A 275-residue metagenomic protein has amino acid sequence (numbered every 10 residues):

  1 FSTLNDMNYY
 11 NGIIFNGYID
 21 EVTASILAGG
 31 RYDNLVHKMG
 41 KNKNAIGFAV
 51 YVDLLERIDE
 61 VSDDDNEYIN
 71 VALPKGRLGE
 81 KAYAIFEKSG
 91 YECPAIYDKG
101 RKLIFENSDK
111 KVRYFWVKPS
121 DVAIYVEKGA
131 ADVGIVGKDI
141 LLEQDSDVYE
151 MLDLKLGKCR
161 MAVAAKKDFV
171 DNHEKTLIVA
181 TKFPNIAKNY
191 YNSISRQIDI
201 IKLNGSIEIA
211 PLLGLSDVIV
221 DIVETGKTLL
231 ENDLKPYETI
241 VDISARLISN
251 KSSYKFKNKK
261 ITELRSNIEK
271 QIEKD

Functional and structural regions predicted by a protein language model:
F1-N66: Positively charged, Gly/Ser-enriched RNA/tRNA-binding surfaces
D65-D275: Domain-level signature for soluble enzymes in the chorismate/prephenate branch of the shikimate pathway
